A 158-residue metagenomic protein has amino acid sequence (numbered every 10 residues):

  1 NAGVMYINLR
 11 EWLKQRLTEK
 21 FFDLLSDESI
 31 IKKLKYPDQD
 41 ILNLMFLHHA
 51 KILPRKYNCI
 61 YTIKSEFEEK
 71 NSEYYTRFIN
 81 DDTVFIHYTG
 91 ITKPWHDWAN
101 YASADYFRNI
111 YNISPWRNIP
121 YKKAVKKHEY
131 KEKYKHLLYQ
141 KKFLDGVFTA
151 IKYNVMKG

Functional and structural regions predicted by a protein language model:
N1-R10: Glycine/small-residue-rich pyrophosphate-binding loop that anchors the diphosphate of NDP-sugar donors
L9-G158: A glycosyltransferase accessory/donor-loop signature
